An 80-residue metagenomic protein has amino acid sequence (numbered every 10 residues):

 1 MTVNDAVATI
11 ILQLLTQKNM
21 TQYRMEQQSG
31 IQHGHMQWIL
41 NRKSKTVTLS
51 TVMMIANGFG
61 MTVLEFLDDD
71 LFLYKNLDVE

Functional and structural regions predicted by a protein language model:
M1-M20: A short, Lys/Arg-rich alpha-helix, primarily the initiator
L12, Y23, M53: Residues within the helices of the helix-turn-helix
Q13, W38, L67-E80: Short, charged recognition helix plus adjacent turn of helix-turn-helix-like nucleic-acid-binding domains
L15, E26, A56: The alpha-helix within a helix-turn-helix
N19-W38: Short alpha-helical DNA-recognition segment
K43-N57: Short, basic-rich loop-to-helix N-cap that marks the start of a DNA-contacting helix
N57-E65: Intrinsically disordered, low-complexity basic tails/linkers immediately adjacent to helix-turn-helix/homeobox/MYB/SANT
